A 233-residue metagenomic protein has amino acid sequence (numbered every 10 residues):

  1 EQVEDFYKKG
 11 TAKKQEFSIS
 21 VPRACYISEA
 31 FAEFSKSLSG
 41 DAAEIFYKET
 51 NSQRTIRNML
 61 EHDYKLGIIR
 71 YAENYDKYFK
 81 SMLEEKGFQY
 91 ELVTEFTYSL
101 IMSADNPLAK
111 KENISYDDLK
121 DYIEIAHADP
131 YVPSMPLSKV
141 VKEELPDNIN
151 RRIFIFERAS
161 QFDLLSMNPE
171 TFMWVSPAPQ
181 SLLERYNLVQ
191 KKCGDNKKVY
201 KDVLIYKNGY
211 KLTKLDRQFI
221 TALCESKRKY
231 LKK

Functional and structural regions predicted by a protein language model:
E1-K13: Alpha-helical linker/hinge and terminal dimerization helices associated with HTH transcriptional regulators
K14-Y78: Central regulatory/effector-binding core of bacterial HTH transcription factors
I27-E33, D76, Y116, D121-L145: Secondary-structure junction motif
A30, K211-L223: Short amphipathic alpha-helical coupling segments at ligand-binding clamshell hinges and other catalytic/signaling
L60-K65, D129-V189: Hydrophobic hinge/microswitch elements
M82-Y98, M102-E124: Flexible hinge/capping segments at coil-to-helix
E85-E91, F96, A159-G209: Beta-alpha-beta core module
I101-A109, K201-L212: A bilobed periplasmic-binding-protein/Venus flytrap-type ligand-binding module shared by bacterial periplasmic
